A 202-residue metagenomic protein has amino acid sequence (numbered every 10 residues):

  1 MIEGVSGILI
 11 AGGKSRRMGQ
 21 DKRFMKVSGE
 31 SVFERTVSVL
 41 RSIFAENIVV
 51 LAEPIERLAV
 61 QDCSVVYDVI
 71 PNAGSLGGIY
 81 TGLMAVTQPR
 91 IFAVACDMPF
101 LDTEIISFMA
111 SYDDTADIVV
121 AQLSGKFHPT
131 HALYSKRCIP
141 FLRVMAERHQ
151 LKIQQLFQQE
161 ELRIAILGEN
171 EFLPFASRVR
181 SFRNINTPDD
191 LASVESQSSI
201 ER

Functional and structural regions predicted by a protein language model:
I2-Q150, Q155-R180: Nucleotide and nucleotide-moiety/phosphate-recognizing core
F172-R202: Glycine-rich phosphate/pyrophosphate-binding loop and the adjoining helix
